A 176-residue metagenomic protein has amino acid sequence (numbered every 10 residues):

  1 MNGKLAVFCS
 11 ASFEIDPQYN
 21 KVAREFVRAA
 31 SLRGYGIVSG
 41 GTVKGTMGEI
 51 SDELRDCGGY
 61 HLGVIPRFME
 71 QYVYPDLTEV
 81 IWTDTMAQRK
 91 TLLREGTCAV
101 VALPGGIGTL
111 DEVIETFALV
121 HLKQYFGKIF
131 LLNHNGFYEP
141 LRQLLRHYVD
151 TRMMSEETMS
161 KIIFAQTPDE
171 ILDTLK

Functional and structural regions predicted by a protein language model:
M1-H61: Glycine-rich beta-alpha loop segments
D16-Q18, L110-V113: Glycine/threonine-rich flexible loop motifs
K44-L103, G108: Acidic/glycine-enriched connector segments
G45-E49, F137-R146: Glycine-rich, charge-decorated loop segments at or immediately adjacent to ligand/cofactor-binding or catalytic sites
G48-E53, E112-L122: Short Gly/Thr/Asp-enriched flexible loops that form oxyanion-binding sites at enzyme active sites
I65, L103, L119-R142, E156-T158: Short, acidic/small-residue loops that bind anionic groups at enzyme active sites
T97-A99, D150-K176: A charged, well-structured terminal subsegment
